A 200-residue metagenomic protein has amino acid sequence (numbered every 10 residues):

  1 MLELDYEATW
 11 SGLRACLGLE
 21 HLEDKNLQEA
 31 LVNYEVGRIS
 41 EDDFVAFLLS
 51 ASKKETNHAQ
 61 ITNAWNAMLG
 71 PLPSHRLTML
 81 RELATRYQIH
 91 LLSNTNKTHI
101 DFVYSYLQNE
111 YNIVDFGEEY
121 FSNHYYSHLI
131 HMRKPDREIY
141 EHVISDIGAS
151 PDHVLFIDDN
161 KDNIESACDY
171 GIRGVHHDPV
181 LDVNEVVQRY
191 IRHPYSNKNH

Functional and structural regions predicted by a protein language model:
M1, E7-A8, T95-T98, I130-M132 (+1 more regions): Short, solvent-exposed loop/turn segments at secondary-structure junctions
M1-L27, L49-A51, D169: Active-site neighborhood of HAD-like aspartate-dependent phosphohydrolases
A8, G12, E29, D43 (+7 more regions): Alpha-helical elements of Rossmann-like donor-binding domains used by nucleotide-donor carbohydrate transfer enzymes
L31-T62: A metal-dependent, Asp-based hydrolase signature
S50-A51, A59-S93, R137, V180: Short, acidic loop-to-helix structural element flanking the phosphoryl-transfer center in phosphate-processing enzymes
Q88-I89, N96-F102: Structured, non-catalytic alpha/beta "coupling" segments that mediate domain-domain communication and provide generic
F102-H200: Asp-based, Mg2+/Mn2+-dependent phosphohydrolase catalytic module
